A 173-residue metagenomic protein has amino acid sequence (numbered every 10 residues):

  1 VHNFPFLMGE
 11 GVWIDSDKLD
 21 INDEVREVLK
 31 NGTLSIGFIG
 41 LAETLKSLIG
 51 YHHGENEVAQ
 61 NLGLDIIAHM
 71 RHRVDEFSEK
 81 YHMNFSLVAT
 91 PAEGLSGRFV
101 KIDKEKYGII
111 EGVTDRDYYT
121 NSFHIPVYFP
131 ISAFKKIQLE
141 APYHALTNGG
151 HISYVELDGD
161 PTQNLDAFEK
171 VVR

Functional and structural regions predicted by a protein language model:
V1-R173: Long, C-terminal-biased catalytic regions of enzyme "large/alpha" subunits
